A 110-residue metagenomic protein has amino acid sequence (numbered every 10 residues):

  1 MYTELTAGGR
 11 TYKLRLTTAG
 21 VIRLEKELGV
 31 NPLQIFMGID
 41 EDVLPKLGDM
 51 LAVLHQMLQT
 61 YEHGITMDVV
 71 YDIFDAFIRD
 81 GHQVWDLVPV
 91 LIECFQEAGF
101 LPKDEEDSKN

Functional and structural regions predicted by a protein language model:
M1-T11, K26, V30-G48, E62-N110: Charged interaction scaffolds used for protein-protein
L14-L16: Short capping micro-motif at the N-terminus of alpha-helices
T18-I22, K26-L28: N-terminal first-folded block
M57: Short, structured surface segments that line ligand/substrate-binding pockets
